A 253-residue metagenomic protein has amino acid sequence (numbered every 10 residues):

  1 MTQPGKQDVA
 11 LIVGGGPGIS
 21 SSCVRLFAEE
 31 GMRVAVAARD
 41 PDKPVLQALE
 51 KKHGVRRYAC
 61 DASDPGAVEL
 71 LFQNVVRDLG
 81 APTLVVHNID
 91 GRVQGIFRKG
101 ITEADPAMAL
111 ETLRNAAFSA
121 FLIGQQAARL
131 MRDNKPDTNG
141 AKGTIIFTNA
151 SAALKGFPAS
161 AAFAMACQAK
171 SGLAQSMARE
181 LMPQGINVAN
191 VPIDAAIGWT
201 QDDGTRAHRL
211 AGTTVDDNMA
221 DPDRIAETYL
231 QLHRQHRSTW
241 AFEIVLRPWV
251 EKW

Functional and structural regions predicted by a protein language model:
G16-P17: Conserved glycine-rich cofactor-binding loop
E30-L46: Conserved glycine-rich Rossmann-like NAD(P)H-binding loop of the short-chain dehydrogenase/reductase
K51-G66: Rossmann-fold cofactor-recognition segment
E69, G91-L110: Conserved mid-core segment of classical short-chain dehydrogenase/reductases
R77, N115-N139: Amphipathic alpha-helical dimer-interface segment in Rossmann-like NAD(P)H-dependent oxidoreductases
G91-V93, P136-A169, A174-Q175, R179-M182 (+1 more regions): Catalytic loop of short-chain dehydrogenase/reductase
T102-L122, I146, K170: Catalytic Tyr-X3-Lys loop
P183-A195, R206-W253: C-terminal helical subdomain
